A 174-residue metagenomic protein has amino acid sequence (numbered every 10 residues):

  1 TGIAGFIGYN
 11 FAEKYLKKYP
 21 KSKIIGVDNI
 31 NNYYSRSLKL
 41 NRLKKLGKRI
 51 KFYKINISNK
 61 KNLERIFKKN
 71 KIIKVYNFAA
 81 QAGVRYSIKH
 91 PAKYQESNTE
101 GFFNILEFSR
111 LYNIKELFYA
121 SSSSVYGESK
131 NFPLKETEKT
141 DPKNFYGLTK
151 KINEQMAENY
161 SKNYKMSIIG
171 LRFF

Functional and structural regions predicted by a protein language model:
T1-F174: N-terminal Rossmann-like NAD(P)+-binding domain of SDR-like oxidoreductases, especially those catalyzing
